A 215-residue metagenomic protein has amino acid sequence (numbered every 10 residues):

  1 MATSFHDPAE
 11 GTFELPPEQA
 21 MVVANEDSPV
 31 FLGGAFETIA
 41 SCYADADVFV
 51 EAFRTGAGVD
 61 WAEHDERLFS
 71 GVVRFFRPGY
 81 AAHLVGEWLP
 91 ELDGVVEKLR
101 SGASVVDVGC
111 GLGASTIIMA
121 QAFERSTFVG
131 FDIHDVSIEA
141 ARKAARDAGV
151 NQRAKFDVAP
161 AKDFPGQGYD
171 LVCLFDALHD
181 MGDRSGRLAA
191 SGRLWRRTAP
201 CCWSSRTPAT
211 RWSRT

Functional and structural regions predicted by a protein language model:
A2-A103: Conserved Class I S-adenosyl-L-methionine-dependent methyltransferase catalytic core
S104-V106, T116-K162: Class I SAM-dependent methyltransferase SAM/SAH-binding core
G109-G113: Class I SAM-dependent methyltransferase "Motif I" SAM/SAH-binding loop
V150, M181-G182, W195-R196: Helix-to-beta-strand junctions that scaffold the AdoMet/dcAdoMet cofactor pocket in Class I SAM-dependent enzymes
A159-V172: A short acidic, Gly/Pro-enriched loop at the edge of an enzyme's catalytic core that lines a small-molecule cofactor
D170-R184: A short SAM/SAH-binding and catalytic strip from SAM-dependent methyltransferases
S185-R197: A short glycine-rich, Lys/Arg-flanked "PGG" loop and its adjoining helix->strand segment in the class I
P200-T215: Conserved class I S-adenosyl-L-methionine
